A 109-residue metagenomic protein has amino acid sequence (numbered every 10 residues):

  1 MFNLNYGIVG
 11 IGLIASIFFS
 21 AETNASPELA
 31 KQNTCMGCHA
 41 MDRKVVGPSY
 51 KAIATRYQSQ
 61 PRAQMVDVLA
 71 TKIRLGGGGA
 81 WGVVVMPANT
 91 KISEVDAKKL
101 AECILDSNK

Functional and structural regions predicted by a protein language model:
M1-S26, N108-K109: N-terminal export/targeting leaders of redox proteins
S16-F18, E28, R43, G79: Generic structural signal for beta-strand residues in well-ordered domains
T23-M41: Sequence/structural segment immediately N-terminal to covalent heme-attachment motifs in c-type and related
P27, D42, P61, I92-D96: Extracytoplasmic/periplasmic, Sec-exported soluble proteins
K31, A40-L75: Gly/Gly-Pro-rich "capping" loops immediately C-terminal to redox-active cysteine motifs in periplasmic/lumenal
G37, P48-Y57, R74-K99: Axial heme c-ligation environment in periplasmic c-type cytochrome domains
C103-S107: C-terminal alpha-helix
